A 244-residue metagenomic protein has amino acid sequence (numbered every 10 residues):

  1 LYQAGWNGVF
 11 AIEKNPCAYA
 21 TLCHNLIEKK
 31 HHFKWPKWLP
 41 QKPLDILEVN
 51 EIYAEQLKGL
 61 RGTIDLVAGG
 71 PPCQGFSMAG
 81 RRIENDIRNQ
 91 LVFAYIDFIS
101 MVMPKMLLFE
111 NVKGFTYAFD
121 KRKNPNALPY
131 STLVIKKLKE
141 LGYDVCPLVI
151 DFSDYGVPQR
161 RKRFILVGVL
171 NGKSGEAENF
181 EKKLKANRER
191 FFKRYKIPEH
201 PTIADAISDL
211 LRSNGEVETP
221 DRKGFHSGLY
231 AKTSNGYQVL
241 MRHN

Functional and structural regions predicted by a protein language model:
L1-M106, V112-T132: Core alpha/beta nucleotide-donor-binding catalytic domains of modification enzymes
L1-W6, E140, R163-N244: S-adenosyl-L-methionine-dependent DNA methyltransferase catalytic core
L47-E48, D154-V157: Short, conserved secondary-structure transition motifs
A68, P147-V149, I165-V167: Conserved hydrophobic/aromatic beta-strand scaffold that supports enzyme active sites
Q74-M78, F115-A118, G156-R160, K173-A177: Short catalytic/ligand-binding loop motif for oxyanion handling, primarily in non-cytosolic enzymes, centered on
M103-K105, Y143, K162: A short helix->loop->beta-strand "cap" motif at the edges of active sites that frequently abuts
K113, Y143-D154: Conserved S-adenosyl-L-methionine
P125-V145: Conserved Class I S-adenosyl-L-methionine
